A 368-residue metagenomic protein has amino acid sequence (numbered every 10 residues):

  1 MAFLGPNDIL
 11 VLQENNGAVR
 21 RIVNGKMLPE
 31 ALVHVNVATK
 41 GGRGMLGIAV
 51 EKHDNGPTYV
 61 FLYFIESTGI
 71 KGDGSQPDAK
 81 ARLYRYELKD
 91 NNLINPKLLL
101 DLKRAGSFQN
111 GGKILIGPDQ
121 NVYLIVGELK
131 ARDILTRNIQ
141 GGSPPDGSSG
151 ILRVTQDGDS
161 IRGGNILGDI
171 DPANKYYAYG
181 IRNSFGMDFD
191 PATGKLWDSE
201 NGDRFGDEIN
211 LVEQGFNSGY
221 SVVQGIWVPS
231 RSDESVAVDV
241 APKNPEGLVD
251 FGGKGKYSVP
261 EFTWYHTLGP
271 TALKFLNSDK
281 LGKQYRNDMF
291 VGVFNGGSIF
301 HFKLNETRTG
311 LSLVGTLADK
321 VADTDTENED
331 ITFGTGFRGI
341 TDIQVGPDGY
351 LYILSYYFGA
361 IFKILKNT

Functional and structural regions predicted by a protein language model:
M1-R132, G186-F189, G194-G202, H266-G310 (+1 more regions): Acidic, Gly/Ser/Thr-rich repeat motifs that build Ca2+-stabilized beta-propeller blades
R43-M45, H53-N55, E128-D330: Beta-propeller domain segments
I331-G336: Short, Gly/Ser/Thr-enriched beta-strand-loop segments that form substrate-interacting elements of hydrolase/peptidase
I340-T341: Repeated scaffold domains used in trafficking and secretory/extracellular systems, primarily beta-propellers
